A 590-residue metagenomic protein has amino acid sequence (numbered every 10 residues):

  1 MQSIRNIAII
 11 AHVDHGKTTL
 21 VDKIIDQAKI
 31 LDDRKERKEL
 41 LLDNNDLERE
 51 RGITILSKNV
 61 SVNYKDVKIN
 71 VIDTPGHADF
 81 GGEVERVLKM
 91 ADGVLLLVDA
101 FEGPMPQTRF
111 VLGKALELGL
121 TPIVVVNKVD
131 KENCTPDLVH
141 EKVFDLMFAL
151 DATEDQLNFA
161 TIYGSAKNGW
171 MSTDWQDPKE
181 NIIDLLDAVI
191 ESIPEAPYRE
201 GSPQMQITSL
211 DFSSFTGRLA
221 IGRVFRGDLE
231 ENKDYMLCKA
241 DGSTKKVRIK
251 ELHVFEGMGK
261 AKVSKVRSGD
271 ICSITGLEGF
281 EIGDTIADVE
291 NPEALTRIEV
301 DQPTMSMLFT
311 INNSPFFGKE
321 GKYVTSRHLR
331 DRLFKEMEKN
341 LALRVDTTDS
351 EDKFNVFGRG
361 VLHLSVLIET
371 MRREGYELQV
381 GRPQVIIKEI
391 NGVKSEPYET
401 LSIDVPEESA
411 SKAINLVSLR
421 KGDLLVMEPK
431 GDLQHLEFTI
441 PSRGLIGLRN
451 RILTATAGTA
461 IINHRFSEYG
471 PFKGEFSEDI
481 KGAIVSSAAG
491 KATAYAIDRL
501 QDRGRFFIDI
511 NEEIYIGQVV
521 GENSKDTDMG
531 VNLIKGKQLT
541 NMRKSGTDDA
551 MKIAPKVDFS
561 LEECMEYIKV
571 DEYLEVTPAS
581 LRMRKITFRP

Functional and structural regions predicted by a protein language model:
M1-V98, E102, K142, L210-S213: P-loop NTPase switch module centered on the Walker A-proximal segment
Q2-T19, A78, A91, F101-G113 (+16 more regions): Conserved structured catalytic cores and adjacent interaction surfaces of nucleotide-binding/hydrolyzing enzymes
D14, L20, G52, D73 (+18 more regions): Residue-level signature of catalytic and energy-coupling elements of molecular machines, predominantly ATP/GTP-dependent
E36-L40, L150-T161, A196-Q206, G242-F255 (+7 more regions): Interdomain boundary/hinge elements
T121, K131-E191: Canonical P-loop GTPase G-domain recognition
Q204-M307, F317-K319, K481, G490-T540 (+2 more regions): Conserved nucleotide-binding/hydrolysis modules and their immediate coupling elements across P-loop/ASCE NTPase motors
F225, I311-T325, L401-S409: Short, surface-exposed ligand-recognition loops at beta-strand->loop->(often short) alpha-helix junctions that present
S314-M337, A554: A short, contiguous, amphipathic alpha-helix enriched in charged residues
